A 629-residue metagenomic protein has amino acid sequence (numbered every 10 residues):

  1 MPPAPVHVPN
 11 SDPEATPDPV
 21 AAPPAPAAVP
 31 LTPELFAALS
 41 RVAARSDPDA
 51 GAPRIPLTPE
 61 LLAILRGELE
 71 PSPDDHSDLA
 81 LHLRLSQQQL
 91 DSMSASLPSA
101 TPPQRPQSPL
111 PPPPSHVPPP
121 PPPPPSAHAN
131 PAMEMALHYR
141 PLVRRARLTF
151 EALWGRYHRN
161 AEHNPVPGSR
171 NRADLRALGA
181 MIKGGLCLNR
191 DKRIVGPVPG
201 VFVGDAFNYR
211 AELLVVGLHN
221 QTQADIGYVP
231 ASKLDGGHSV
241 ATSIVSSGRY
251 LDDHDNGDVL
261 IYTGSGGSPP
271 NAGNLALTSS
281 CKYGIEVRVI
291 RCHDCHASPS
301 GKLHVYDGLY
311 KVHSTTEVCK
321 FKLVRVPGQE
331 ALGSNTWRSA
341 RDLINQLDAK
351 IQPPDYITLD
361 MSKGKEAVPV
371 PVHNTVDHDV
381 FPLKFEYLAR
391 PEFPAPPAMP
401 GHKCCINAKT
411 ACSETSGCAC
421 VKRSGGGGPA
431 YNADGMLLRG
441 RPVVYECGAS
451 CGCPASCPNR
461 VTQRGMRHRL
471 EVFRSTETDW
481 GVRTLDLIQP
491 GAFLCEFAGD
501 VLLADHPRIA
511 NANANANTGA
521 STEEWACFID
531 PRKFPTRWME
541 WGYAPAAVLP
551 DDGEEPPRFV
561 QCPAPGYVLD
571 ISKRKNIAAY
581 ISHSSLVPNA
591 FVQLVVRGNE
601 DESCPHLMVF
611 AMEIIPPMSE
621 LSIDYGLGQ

Functional and structural regions predicted by a protein language model:
M1-R41, P53-R66, E70, S77-P123: Intrinsically disordered, low-complexity regulatory regions of plant transcription factors
A38-A43, L65-L69, Q89, P124-V305 (+3 more regions): Acidic, glycine-rich low-complexity segments with interspersed aromatic residues
D253-N256, S298-V305, T316-V318, A331-T336 (+10 more regions): Intrinsically disordered, low-complexity regions enriched in proline, serine, glycine and charged residues
N274-S280, L485, A611-I614: Short, surface-exposed secondary-structure edge patches
K282-T315, S450-T478, E524-Q629: Catalytic core of the SET domain in histone-lysine N-methyltransferases, recognizing conserved active-site
A297-A349, I615: Compact mixed alphabeta submodule
V324-R325, L332-A430: Intrinsically disordered, low-complexity acidic/polar tracts
K422-T522, P588-M608: Conserved AWS/pre-SET-to-SET junction and N-terminal core of the SET lysine methyltransferase domain, specifically
